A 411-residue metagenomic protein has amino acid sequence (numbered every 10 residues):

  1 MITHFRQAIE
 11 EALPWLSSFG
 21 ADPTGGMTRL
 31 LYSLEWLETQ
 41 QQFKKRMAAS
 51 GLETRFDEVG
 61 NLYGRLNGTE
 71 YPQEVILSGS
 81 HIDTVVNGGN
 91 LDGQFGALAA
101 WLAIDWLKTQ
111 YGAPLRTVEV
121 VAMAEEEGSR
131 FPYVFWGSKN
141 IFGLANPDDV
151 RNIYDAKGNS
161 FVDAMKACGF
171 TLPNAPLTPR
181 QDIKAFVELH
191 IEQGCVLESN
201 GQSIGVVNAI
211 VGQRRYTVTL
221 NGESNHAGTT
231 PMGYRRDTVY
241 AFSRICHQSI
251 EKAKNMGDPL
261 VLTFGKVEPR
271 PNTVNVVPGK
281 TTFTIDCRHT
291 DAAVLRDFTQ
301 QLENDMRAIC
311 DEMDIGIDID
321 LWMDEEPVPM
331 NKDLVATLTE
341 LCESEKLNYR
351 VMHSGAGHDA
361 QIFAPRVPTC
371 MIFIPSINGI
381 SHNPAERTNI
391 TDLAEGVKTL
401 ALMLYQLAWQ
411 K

Functional and structural regions predicted by a protein language model:
I2-S33, A124, H382: N-terminal capping segment at the start of a domain
I9-W15, D22, G79-S80, Y349-L402 (+1 more regions): Zn-dependent metallopeptidase/amidohydrolase metal-coordination segment
A21-N67: A non-catalytic alpha/beta surface segment that caps or lines the substrate-entry region of metallo-dependent hydrolase
R29-Y32, T263-N272, T284-T290, G316-V335: A short beta-alpha structural unit
K44-A48, E53, Y63-A164, E395: Active-site metal-coordination/substrate-binding segment of hydrolases, especially metallo-dependent peptidases
D57, A113-T117, L172-P179, T229 (+4 more regions): Flexible, glycine/charged-enriched surface loops at secondary-structure junctions
S78, G88-E127, R214-L220, H226-K252 (+3 more regions): Alpha-helical metal-binding/catalytic segments enriched in His/Glu/Asp
E126, R130-A292: Midchain, well-structured core segments that form catalytic/ion-binding scaffolds
